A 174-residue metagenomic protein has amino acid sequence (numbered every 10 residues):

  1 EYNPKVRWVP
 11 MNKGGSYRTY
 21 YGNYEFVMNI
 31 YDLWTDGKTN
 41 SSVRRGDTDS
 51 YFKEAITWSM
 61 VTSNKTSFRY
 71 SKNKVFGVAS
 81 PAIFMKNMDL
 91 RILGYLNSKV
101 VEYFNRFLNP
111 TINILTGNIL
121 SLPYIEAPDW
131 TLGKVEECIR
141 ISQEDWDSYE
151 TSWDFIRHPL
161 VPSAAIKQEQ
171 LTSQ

Functional and structural regions predicted by a protein language model:
E1-R7, N12, E25: Gly/Pro-rich turn-and-neighbor structural signature
K13-R18, E25-M28, D32-Q174: S-adenosyl-L-methionine
